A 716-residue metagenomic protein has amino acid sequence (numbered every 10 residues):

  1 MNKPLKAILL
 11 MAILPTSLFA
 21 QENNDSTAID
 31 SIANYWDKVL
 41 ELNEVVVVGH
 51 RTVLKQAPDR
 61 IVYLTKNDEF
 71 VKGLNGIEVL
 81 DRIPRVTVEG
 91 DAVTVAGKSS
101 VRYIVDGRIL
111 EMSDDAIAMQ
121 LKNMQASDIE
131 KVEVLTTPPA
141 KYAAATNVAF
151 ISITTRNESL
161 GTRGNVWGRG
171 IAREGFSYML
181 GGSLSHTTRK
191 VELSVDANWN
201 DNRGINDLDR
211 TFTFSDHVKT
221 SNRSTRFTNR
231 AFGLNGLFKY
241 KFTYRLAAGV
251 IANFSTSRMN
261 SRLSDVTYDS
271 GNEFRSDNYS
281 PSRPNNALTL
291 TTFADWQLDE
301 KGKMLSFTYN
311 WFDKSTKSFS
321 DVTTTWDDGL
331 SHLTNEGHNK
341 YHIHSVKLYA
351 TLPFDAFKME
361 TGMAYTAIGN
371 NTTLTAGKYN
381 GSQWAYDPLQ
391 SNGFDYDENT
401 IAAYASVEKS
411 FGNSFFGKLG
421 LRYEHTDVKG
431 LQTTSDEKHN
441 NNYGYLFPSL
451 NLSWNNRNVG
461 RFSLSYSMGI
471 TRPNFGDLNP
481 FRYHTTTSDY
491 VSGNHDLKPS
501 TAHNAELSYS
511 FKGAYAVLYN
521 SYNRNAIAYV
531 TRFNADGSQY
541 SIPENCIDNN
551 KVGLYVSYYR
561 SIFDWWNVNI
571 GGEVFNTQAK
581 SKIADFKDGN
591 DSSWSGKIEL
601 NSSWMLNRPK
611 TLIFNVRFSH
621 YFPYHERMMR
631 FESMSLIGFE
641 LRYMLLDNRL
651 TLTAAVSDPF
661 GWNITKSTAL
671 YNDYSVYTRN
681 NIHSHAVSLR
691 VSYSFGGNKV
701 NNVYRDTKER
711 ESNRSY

Functional and structural regions predicted by a protein language model:
E22-N23, I29, D201-G233, K239-K241 (+8 more regions): Flexible loop and strand-edge segments within Gram-negative outer membrane beta-barrel domains
E22-N67, V88-G90, A96-S100, L135-P138: Short, acidic, small-residue-rich periplasmic hinge/interaction motif at the N-terminus of Gram-negative outer-membrane
E44, G76-V79, A118-M119, V134 (+2 more regions): N-terminal periplasmic accessory domains that precede and gate Gram-negative outer-membrane beta-barrel machines
L54, I77-M112: Extracytoplasmic beta-strand/coil segments of soluble accessory domains associated with Gram-negative outer-membrane
K66-N67, L160-L184, N680: Short strand-turn segments of transmembrane beta-barrel domains in outer membranes, especially the first one or two
R82, I109-T136, G182: Short acidic/polar hinge/loop motifs at secondary-structure boundaries that mediate gating or recognition
G233-S257, P281-Q432, S453-S463, G513-L518 (+2 more regions): Face-selective signature of the C-terminal outer-membrane beta-barrel domain
F394-Y396, I470-R524, Y540-V552, I682-H685: Outer-membrane beta-barrel signature, preferentially recognizing the C-terminal barrel domain of Gram-negative
